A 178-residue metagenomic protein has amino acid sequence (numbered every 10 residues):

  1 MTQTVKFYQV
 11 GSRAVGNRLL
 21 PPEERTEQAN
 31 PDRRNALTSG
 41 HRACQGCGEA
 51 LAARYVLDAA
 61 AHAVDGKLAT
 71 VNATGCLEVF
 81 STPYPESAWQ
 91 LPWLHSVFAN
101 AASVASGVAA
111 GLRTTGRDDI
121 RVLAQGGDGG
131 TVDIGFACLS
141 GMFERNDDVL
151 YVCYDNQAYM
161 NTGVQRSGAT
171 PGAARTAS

Functional and structural regions predicted by a protein language model:
V5-Y151, A158-A174: Cofactor-binding active-site loop characterized by glycine-rich and histidine/acidic residues
A177: Catalytic core of tubulin tyrosine ligase-like
